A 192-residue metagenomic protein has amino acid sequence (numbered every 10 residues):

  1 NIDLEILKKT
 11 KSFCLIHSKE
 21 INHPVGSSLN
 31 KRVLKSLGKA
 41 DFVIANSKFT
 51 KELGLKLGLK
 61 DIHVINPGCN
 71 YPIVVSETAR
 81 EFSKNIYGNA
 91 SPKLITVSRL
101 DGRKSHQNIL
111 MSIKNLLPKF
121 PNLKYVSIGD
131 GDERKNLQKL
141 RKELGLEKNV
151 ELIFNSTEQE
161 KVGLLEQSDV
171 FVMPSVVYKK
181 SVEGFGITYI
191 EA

Functional and structural regions predicted by a protein language model:
S12-S27, K39-F42: A short, histidine- and acid-enriched strand-loop-helix "catalytic/donor-clamping" loop that lines the nucleotide-sugar
I21-S27, L55, C69-N85: Acidic anion/phosphate-binding donor-loop and adjacent secondary structure in glycosyltransferase catalytic cores
L37, S91, V126-I128, K135-V162 (+1 more regions): Nucleotide-activated donor-binding/catalytic signature segment of Leloir-type glycosyltransferases, i.e., the conserved
I44, I86-K104, L110-I113, F171: Conserved donor-binding/catalytic core segment of Leloir-type glycosyltransferases
F49, G68: Carbohydrate-associated surface elements
E77-K93, K119, G145: Nucleotide-sugar donor-binding and catalytic loop/hinge architecture of NDP-sugar-dependent glycosyltransferases
V97-G102, L116, G131, S156: Short donor-sugar binding/catalytic loops of nucleotide-sugar-dependent glycosyltransferases, especially enzymes
E166-V182: Acidic donor-binding loop of glycosyltransferase active sites
